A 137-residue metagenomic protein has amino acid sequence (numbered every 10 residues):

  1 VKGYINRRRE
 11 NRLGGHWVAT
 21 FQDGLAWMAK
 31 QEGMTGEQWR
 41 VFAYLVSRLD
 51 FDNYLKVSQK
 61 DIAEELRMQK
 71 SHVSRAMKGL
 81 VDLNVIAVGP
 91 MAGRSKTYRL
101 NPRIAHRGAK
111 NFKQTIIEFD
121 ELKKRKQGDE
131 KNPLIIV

Functional and structural regions predicted by a protein language model:
V1-Y54, Q59-K60, V137: Short recognition helix of helix-turn-helix/winged-helix DNA-binding domains
K2-I5, R75-V137: Winged-helix/helix-turn-helix nucleic-acid-interaction surface
R9, V41, I62-E64, E118 (+1 more regions): Terminal low-complexity, poorly structured segments
R9-G15, S71-R75, N132-P133: Compositionally biased, low-hydrophobicity segments enriched in charged and small polar residues
D23-K30, E64, R75, I117-E121: Charged/polar, solvent-exposed surface patches and flexible loops
Q31-E37, S47-H106: Winged helix-turn-helix DNA-binding recognition segment
